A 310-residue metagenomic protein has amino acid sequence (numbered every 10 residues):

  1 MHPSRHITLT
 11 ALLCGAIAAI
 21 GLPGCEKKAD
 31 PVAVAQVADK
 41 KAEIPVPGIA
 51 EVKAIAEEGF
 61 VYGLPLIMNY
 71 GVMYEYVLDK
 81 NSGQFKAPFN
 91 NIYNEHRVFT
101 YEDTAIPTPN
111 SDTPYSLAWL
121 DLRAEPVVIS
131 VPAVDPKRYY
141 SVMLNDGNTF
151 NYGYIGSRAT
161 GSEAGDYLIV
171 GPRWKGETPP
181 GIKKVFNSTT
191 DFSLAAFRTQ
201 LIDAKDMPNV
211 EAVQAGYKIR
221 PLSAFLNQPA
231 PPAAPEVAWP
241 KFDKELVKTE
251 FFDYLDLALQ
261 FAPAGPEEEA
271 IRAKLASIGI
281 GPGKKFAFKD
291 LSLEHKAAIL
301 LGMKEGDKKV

Functional and structural regions predicted by a protein language model:
H2-L12: Bacterial N-terminal signal peptides that target proteins for export
C14-A19: Core hydrophobic alpha-helical transmembrane segments of single-pass membrane proteins
I20-G24: C-terminal motif of bacterial Sec signal peptides marking the signal peptidase cleavage site
K27-V310: A compositional/structural signature for long, glycine/proline-rich flexible linkers and loops on extracytoplasmic
